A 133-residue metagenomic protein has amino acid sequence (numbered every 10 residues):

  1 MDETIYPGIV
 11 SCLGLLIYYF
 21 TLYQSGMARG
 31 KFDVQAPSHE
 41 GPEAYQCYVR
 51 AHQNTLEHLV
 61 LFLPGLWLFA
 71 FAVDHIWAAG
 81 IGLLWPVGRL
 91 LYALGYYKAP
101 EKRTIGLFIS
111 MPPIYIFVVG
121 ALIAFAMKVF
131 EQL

Functional and structural regions predicted by a protein language model:
D2-D33: N-terminal signal-anchor transmembrane alpha helix
G14-I17, T21, L84-Y92, P113-I123: Membrane-embedded alpha-helical transmembrane segments of multi-pass integral membrane proteins
Y23-R50: Cytosolic, membrane-interface loops and tails of multi-pass inner-membrane proteins
N54-L66: Core segments of transmembrane alpha-helices that mediate helix-helix packing or line hydrophobic substrate/ligand
G65-L68, L90-L94, F125: Alpha-helical transmembrane segments of multipass membrane proteins
L66-V87: Short alpha-helical packing/oligomerization segments
L91-I116: Interfacial loop-to-transmembrane junctions
L122-L133: Juxtamembrane boundary at the C-terminal end of a transmembrane helix
